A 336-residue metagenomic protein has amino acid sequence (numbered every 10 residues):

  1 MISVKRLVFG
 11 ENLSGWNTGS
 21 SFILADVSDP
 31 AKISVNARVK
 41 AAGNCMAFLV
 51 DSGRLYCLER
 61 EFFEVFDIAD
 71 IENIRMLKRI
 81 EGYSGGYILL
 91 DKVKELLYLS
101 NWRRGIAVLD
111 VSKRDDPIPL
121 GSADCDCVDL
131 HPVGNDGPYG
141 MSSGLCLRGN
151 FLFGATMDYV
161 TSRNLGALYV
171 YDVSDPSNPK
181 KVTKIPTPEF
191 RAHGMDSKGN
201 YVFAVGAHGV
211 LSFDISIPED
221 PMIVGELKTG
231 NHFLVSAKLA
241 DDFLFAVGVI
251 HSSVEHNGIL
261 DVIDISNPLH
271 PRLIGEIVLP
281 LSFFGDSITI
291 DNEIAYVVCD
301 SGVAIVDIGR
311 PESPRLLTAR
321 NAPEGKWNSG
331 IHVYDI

Functional and structural regions predicted by a protein language model:
M1-I336: Feature marking well-ordered beta-strand scaffolds used for ligand recognition
